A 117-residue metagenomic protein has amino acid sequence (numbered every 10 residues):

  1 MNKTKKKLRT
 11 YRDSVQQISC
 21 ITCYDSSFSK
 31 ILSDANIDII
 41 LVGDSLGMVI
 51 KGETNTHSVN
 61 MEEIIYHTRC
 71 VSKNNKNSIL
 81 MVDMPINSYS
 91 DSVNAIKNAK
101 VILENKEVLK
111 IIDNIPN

Functional and structural regions predicted by a protein language model:
M1-T22: N-terminal amphipathic alpha-helix/helix-capping segment at the start of soluble metabolic enzymes
K3-K6, E53-M84, N105: Alpha-helix-loop-beta-strand connector modules within alpha/beta enzyme cores
V15-S19, N36-D38, N75-L80, E107-L109: Short, well-ordered coil/turn segments that N-cap beta-strands
I21, D25, L32, V71: Conserved, mostly hydrophobic/aromatic
T22, E107-N117: Catalytic beta/alpha-barrel core
F28-S29, A35, I39-I65, M84-Y89 (+1 more regions): Glycine-rich, proline-tolerant flexible connector loops at the mouths of alpha/beta enzymes
S29, I65-S72, I96-K100: Generic structural signal for well-ordered alpha-helices, preferentially at hydrophobic/aromatic core positions
S90-V108: Short, electropositive alpha-helical surface patch
